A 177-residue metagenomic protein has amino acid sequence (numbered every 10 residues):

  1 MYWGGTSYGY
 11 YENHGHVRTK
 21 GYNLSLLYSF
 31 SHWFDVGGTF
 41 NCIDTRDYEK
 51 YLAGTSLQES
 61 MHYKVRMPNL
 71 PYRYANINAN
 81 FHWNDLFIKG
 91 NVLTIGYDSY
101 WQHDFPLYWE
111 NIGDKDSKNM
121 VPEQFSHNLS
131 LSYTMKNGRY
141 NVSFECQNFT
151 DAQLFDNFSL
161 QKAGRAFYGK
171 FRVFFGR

Functional and structural regions predicted by a protein language model:
M1-W3: C-terminal regions of RecA-like/P-loop NTPase motor modules
T6-P106: Gram-negative outer-membrane beta-barrel transporters
K64-R177: Conserved C-terminal beta-signal and adjacent last beta-strands/turns of outer-membrane beta-barrel proteins
